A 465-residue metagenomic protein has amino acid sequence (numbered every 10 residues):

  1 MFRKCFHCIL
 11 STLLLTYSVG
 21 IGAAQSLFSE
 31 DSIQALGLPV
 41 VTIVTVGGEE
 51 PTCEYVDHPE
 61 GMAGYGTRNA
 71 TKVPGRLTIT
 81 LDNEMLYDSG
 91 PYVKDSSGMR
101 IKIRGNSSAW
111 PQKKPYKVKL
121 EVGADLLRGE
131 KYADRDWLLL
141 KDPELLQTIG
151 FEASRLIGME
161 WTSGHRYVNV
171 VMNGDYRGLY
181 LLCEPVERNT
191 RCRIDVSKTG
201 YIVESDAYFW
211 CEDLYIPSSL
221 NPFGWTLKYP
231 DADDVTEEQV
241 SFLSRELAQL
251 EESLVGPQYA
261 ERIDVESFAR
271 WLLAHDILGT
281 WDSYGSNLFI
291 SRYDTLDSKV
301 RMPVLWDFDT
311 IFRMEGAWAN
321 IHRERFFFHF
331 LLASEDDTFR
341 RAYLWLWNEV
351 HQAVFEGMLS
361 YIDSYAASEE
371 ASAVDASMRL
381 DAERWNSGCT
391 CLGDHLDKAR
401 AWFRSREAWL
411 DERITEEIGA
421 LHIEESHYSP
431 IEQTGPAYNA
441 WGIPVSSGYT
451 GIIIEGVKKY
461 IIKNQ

Functional and structural regions predicted by a protein language model:
M1-I9: Bacterial N-terminal signal peptides that target proteins for export
C8-S18: Bacterial N-terminal signal peptides
A24-Q25, I443: Boundary of Sec targeting at the N-terminus
Q25-L145, I149: Conserved NTP-binding catalytic cores of kinases and kinase-like/nucleotidyltransferase enzymes across multiple kinase
L38, E49-P51, V73, P111 (+3 more regions): Middle-to-C-terminal accessory/interaction subdomains
K119-D125, Y132-E144, G158-S163, D175-L273 (+1 more regions): Internal "kinase-insert"/substrate-recognition segments embedded within catalytic cores of ATP-dependent enzymes
T415-W441: Residue-level detector of functionally pivotal "anchor" positions at catalytic/ligand-binding pockets or at interdomain
G451-Q465: C-terminal tail/sorting-segment detector
